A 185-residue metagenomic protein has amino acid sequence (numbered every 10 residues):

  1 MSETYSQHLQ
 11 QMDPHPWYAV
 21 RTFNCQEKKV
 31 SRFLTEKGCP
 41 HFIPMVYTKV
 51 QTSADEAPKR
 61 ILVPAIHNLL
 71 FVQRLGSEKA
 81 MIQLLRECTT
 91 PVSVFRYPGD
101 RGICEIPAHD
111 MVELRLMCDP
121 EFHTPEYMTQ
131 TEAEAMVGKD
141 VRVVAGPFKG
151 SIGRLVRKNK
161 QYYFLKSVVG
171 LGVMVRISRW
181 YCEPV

Functional and structural regions predicted by a protein language model:
M1-V137, R154-V185: Acidic-enriched and Gly/Ser
V144-G146: Short, surface-exposed secondary-structure boundary micro-motifs
